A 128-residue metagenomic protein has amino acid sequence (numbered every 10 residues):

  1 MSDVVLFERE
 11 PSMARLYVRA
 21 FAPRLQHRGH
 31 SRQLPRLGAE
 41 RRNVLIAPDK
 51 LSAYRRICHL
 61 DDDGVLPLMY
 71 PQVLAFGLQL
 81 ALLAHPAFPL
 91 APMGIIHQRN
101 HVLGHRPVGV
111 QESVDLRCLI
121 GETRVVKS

Functional and structural regions predicted by a protein language model:
M1-R99: Hot-dog-fold acyl-thioester-processing enzymes
I95-S128: Hydrophobic beta-sheet segments that form the core/acyl-binding groove of ACP/CoA-dependent acyl-chain-processing
